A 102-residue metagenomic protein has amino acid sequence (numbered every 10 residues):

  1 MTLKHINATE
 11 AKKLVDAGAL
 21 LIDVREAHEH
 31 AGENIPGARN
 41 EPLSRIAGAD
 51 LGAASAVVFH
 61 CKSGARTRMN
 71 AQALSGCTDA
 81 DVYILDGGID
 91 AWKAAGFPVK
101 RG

Functional and structural regions predicted by a protein language model:
M1-L20, V24-V58, A65-G102: Rhodanese-like catalytic fold shared by cysteine-dependent sulfurtransferases and DSP/PTP-type phosphatases
